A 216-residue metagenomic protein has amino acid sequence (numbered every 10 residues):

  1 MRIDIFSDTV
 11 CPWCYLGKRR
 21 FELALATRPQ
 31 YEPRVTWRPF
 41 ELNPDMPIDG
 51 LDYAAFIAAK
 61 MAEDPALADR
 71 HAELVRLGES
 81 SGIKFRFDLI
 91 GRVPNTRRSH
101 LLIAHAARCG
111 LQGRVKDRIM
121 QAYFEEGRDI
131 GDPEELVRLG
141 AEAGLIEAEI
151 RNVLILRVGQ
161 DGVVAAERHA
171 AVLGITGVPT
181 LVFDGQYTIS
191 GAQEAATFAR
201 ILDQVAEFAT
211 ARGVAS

Functional and structural regions predicted by a protein language model:
I3-F6, L16-P33, W37, A104-S216: C-terminal cap of thioredoxin/glutaredoxin-like
D8, D88-I90, Q186: Short strand-loop junctions, especially beta-strand C-caps/beta-turns that link beta-sheets to coils or alpha-helices
C11-C14: Short cysteine clusters
R19-Y123, F208, G213: Structural alpha/beta surface segment adjacent to cysteine/selenocysteine redox centers across thiol/disulfide enzymes
